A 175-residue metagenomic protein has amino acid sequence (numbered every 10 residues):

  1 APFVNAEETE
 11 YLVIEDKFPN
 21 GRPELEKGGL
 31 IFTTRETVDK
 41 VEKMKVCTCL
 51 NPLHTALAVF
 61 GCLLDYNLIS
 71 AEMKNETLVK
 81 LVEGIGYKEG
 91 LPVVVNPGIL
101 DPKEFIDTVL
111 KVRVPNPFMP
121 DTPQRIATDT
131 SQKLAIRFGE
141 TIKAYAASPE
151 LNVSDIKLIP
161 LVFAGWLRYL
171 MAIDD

Functional and structural regions predicted by a protein language model:
A1-D175: Substrate/ligand-engaging "lid" and interaction regions
